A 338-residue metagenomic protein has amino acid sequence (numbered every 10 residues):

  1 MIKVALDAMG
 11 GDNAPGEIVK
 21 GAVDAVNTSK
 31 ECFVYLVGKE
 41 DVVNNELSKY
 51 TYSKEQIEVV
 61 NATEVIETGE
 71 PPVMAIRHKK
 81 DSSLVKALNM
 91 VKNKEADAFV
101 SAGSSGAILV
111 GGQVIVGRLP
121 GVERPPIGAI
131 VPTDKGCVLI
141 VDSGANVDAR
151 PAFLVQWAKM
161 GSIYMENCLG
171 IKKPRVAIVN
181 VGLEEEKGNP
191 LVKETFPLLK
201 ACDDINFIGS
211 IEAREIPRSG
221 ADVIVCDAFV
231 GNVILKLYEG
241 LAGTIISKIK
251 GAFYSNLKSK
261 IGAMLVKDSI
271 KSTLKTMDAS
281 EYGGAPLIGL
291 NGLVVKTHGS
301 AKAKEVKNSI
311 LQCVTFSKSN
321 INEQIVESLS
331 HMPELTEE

Functional and structural regions predicted by a protein language model:
M1-V4: Extreme N-terminal starter segment of soluble prokaryotic enzymes
A14-I18, D81-K94, A98-G112, L119 (+7 more regions): Short glycine/serine/threonine-rich phosphate/pyrophosphate-binding segments that cradle anionic phosphate groups
G16-E17, S29, F33-Y35, E40-N44 (+4 more regions): Glycine-rich phosphate/diphosphate-binding loop of Rossmann-like nucleotide-binding domains
E17-T68: N-terminal glycine-rich anion-binding loop in soluble enzyme alpha/beta folds
G21-A25, A107, G111-G128, E194-L199 (+1 more regions): A glycine- and small-aliphatic-rich helix-loop capping segment at beta-alpha/alpha-beta transitions that lines
Y52-A96: Phosphate/nucleotide-donor binding subsite
V116-P126, I130-I140, G220-I224, A228-E338: Glycine-rich phosphate/nucleotide-binding loop
